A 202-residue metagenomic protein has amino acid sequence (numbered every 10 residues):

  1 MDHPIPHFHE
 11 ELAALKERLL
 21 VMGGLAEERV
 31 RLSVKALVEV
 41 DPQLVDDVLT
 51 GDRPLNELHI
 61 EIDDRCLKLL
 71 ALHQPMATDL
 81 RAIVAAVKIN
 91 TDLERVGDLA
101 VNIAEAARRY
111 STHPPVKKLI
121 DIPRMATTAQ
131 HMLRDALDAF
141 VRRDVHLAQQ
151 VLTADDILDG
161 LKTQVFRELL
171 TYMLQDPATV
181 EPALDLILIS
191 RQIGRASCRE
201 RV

Functional and structural regions predicted by a protein language model:
M1-V202: Cytosolic, long alpha-helical scaffolding segments
